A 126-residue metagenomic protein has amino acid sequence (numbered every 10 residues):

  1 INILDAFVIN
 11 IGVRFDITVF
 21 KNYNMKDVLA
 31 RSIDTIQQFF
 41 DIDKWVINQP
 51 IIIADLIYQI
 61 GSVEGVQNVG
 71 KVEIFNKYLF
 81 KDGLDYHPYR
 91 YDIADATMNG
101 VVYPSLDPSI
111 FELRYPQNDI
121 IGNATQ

Functional and structural regions predicted by a protein language model:
I1-Q126: Acidic, low-complexity glycine/serine/threonine-rich segments
